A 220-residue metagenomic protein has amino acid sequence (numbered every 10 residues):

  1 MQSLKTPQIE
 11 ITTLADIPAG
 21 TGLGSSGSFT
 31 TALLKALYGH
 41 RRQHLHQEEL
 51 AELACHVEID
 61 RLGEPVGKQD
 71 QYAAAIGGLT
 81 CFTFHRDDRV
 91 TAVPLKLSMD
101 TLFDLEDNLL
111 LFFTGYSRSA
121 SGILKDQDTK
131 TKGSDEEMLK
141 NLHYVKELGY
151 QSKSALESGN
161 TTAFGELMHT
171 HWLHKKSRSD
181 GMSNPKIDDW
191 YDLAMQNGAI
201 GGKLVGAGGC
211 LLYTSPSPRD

Functional and structural regions predicted by a protein language model:
M1-L53, I187-W190, M195: Anion-binding (especially nucleotide phosphate/pyrophosphate-binding) glycine-rich loop and adjoining beta-alpha core
Q2, G39, Q47, E52-P65 (+3 more regions): C-terminal nucleotide
L211-Y213: Structural motif
